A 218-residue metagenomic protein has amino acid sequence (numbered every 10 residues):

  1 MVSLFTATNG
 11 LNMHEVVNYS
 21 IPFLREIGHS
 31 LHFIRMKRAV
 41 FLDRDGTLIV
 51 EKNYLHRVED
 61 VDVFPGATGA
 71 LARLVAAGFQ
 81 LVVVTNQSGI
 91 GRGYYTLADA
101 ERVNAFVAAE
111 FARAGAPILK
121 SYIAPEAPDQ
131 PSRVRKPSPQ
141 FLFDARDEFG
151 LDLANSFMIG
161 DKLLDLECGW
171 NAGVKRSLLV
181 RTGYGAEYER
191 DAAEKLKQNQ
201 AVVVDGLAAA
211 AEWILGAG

Functional and structural regions predicted by a protein language model:
M1-L11: Extreme N-terminal basic, low-complexity initiation segments that serve as generic localization/processing leaders
M13-R44: Non-catalytic pre-domain segments flanking phosphatase-related domains
R35-Q80: Active-site neighborhood of HAD-like aspartate-dependent phosphohydrolases
A67, L71-N104, L119-Q130, G169: Substrate-recognition element of Asp-dependent hydrolases with the DxDx(T/V) motif
V107-A112, R146: Conserved hydrophobic residues forming the short capping helix/wall of the S-adenosyl-L-methionine
Q130, A186-G218: Short acidic, glycine/proline-enriched helix-loop-strand junctions
R133-L166: Conserved Lys-Pro-Asp/Glu-containing loop-to-beta segment of HAD-superfamily phosphomonoesterases, centered on
I159-N199: Acidic, Mg2+-coordinating phosphoryl-transfer loop and its flanking beta/alpha structural elements, shared across
